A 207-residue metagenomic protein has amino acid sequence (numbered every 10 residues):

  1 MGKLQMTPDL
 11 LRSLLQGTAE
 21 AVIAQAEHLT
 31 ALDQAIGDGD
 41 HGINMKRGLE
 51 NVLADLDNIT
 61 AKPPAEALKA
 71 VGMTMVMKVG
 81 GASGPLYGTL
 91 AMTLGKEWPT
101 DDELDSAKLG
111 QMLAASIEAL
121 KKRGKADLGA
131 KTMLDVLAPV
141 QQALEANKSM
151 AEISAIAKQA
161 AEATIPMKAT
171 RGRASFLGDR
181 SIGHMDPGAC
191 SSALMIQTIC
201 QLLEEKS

Functional and structural regions predicted by a protein language model:
M1-S207: N-terminal loops that bind phosphate or other acidic moieties and the adjacent beta-alpha structural core
